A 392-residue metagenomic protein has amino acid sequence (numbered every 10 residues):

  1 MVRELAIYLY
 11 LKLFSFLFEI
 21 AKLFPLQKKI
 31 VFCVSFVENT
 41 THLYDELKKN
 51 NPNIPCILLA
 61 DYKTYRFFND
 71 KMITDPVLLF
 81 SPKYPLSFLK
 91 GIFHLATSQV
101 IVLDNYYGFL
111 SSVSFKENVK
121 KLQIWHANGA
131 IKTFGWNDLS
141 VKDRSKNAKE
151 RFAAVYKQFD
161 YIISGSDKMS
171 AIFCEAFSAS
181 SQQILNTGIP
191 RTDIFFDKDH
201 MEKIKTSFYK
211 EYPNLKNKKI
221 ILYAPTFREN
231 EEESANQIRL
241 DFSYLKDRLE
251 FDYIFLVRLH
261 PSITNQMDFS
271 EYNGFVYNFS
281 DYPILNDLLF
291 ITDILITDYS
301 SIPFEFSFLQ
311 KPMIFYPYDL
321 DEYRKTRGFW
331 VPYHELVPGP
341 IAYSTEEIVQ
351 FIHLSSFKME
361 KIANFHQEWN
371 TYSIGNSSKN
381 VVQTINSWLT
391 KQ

Functional and structural regions predicted by a protein language model:
M1-E38: Membrane-proximal basic amphipathic "stem/tether" segments
Q27-K29, V119, K218-I221: Nucleotide donor/acceptor-binding cores
V31-F196: Active-site and donor-binding regions of nucleotide-sugar-utilizing enzymes
N39-N50, I184-F269, A342, K379: Conserved catalytic-core segment of nucleotide-activated headgroup transferases in glycan assembly
P82-L95, P261-F304: Donor nucleotide-activated moiety binding/catalytic core segment of transferases that use nucleotide-activated donors
V100-Y107, S112-F115, L122-W125, Y282-T326: A donor-sugar binding/catalytic signature common to diverse glycosyltransferases and related nucleotide-sugar
Y272-G274, S301-N370: Catalytic binding pocket for nucleotide-activated donors in carbohydrate/polymer assembly enzymes
I374-Q392: C-terminal alpha-helical cap of glycosyltransferases
